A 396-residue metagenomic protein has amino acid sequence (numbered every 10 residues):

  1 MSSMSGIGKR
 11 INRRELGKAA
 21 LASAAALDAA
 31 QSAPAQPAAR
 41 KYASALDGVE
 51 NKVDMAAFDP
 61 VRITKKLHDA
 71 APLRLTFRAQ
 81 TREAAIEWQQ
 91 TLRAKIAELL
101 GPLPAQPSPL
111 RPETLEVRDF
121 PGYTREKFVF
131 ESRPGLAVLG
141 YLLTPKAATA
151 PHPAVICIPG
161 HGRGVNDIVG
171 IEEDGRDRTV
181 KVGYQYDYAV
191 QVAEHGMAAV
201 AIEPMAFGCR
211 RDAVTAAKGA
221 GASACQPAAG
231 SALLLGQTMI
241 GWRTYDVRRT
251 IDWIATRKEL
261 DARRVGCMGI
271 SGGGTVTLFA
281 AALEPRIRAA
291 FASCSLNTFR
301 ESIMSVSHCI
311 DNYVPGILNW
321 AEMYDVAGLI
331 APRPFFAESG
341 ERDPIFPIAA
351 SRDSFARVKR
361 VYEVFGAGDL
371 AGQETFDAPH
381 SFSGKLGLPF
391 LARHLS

Functional and structural regions predicted by a protein language model:
M1-N12: N-terminal secretory signal peptides
N12-A24: N-terminal export leaders
T64-L143: Non-catalytic accessory segments flanking enzyme active sites
G135-A137, K146-A154: Proline/glycine-enriched tight loop/beta-turn segments at coil->beta junctions that connect or precede beta-strands
C157-R248, S302-V306: Cap/lid segment of the alpha/beta-hydrolase catalytic domain
P227, S231-L235, R249-T250, I287-G328 (+3 more regions): Mobile cap/lid helix-loop segments that gate and shape the active-site cleft of serine hydrolases
L260-G269: Alpha/beta-hydrolase fold nucleophile elbow
A356-R357, Y362-S396: C-terminal catalytic histidine-bearing segment of alpha/beta-hydrolase fold enzymes
